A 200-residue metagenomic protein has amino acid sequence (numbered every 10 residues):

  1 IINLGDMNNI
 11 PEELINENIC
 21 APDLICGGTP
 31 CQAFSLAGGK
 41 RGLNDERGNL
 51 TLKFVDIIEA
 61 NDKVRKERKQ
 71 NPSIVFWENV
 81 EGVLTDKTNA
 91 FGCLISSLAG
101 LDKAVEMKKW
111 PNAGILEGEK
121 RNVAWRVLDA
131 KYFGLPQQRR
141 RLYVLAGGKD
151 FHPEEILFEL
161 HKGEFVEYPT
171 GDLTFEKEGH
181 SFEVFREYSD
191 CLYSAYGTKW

Functional and structural regions predicted by a protein language model:
I1-N9: SAM cofactor-binding core of SAM-dependent methyltransferases, primarily the Rossmann-like beta-alpha-beta module
I10-P22, C31-W200: Class I S-adenosyl-L-methionine
L24-C26: N-terminal Rossmann-like NAD(P) cofactor-binding module of classical short-chain dehydrogenase/reductase
